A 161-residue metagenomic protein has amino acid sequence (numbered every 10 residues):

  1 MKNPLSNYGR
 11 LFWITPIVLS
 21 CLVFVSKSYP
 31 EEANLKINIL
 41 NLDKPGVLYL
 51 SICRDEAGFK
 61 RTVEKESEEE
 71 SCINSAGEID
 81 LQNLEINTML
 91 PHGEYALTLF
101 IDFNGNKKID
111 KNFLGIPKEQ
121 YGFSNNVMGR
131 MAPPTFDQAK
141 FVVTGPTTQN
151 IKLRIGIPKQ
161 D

Functional and structural regions predicted by a protein language model:
K2-T15: Bacterial N-terminal signal peptides that target proteins for export
V25-S26: N-terminal signal peptide c-region/cleavage motif recognized by signal peptidases
A33-L42, L50: A short, amphipathic beta-strand motif
K44-T62: Short, ordered, surface-exposed loop/turn motifs in non-cytosolic proteins
V63-L90: Tryptophan-paired
G93-L99: A short tyrosine-centered beta-strand micro-motif
G105-K111: Acidic, glycine-anchored loop motifs typical of Ca2+
Q120-P158: Extracellular beta-sheet/turn segments enriched in Thr/Pro/Gly and aliphatic residues
